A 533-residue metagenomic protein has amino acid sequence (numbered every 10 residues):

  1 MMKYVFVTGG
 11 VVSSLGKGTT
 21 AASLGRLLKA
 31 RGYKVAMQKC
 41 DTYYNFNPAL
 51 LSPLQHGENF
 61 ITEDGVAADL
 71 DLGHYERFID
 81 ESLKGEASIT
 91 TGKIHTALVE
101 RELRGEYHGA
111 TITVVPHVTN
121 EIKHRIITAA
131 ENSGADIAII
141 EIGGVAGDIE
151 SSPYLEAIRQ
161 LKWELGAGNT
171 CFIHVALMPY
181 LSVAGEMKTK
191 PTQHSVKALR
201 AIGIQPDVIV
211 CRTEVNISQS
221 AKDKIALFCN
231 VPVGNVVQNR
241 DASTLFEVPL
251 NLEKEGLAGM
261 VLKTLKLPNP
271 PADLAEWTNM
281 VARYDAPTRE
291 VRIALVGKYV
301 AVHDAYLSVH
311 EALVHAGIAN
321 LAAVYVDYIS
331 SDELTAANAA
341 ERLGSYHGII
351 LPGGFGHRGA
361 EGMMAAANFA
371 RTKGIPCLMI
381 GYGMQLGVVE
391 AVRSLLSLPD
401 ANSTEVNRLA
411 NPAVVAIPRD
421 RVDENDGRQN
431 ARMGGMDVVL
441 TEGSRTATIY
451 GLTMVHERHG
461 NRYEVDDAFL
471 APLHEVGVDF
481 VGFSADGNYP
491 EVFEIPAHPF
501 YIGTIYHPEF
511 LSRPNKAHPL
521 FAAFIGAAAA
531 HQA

Functional and structural regions predicted by a protein language model:
M1-Y325, S331-G348, F355-G356, G362-F369 (+5 more regions): Flexible phosphate-sensing "switch/lid" loops adjacent to ATP/NTP-binding sites across phosphate-transfer
G9, K39, T213, R240 (+12 more regions): Active-site proximal loops enriched in glycine and acidic residues that flank catalytic Cys/His/Asp and coordinate
G18, A22-R26, A30, R342 (+4 more regions): Cysteine-nucleophile active-site neighborhood
P48, H56-E63, A242-F246, L351 (+4 more regions): Short beta-alpha connecting loops at secondary-structure transitions that line or flank enzyme active sites
L50-P53, K224, V392-L395, P496-A497: Short low-complexity, flexible loop/linker segments enriched in glycine and/or proline with clustered acidic
P270-D273, L378, L398-E405, A447 (+3 more regions): Acidic/polar loop patches that form or flank catalytic/metal-binding clefts of enzymes that bind anionic ligands
R283-P287, A339-E341, V406, G427-N430 (+2 more regions): Replace "in large, NTP-powered and nucleic-acid-processing enzymes" with "in large, NTP-powered factors and other
M433-D437, T441-A533: C-terminal and late-domain segments of enzyme folds
